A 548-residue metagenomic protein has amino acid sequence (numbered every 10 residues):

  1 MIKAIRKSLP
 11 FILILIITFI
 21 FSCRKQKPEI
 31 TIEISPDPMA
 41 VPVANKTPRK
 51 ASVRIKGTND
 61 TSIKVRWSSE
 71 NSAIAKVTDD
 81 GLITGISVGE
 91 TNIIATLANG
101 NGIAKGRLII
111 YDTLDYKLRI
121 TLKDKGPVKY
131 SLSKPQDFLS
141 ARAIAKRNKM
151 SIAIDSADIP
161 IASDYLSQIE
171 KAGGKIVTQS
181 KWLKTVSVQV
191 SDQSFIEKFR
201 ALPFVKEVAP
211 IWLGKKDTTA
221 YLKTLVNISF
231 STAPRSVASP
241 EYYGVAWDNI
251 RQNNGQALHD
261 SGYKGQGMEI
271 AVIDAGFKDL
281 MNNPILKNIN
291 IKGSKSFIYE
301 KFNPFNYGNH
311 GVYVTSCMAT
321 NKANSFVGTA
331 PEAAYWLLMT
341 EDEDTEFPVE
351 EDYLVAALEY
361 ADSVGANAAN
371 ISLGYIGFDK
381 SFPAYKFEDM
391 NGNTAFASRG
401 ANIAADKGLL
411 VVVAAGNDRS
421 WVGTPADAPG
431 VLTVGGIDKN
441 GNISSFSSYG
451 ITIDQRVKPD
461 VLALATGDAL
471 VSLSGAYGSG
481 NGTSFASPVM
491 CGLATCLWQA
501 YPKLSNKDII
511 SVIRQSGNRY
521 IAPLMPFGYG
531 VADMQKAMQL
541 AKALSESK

Functional and structural regions predicted by a protein language model:
M1-T31, T113: Bacterial Sec-dependent N-terminal signal peptides
R24-D112: Extracytoplasmic soluble-region selector
T113-K175, Q193-T218: Primarily auto-inhibitory N-terminal propeptides
L166-I250, Q256-H259: Autoinhibitory propeptides
A246, Q256-K295, E300-E350, V364-N367 (+6 more regions): Subtilisin-like serine protease catalytic core
W247, V364-I371, Q499-K548: C-terminal subdomain of the subtilisin-like protease fold in secreted/lumenal serine endopeptidases
H259, N321-N324, T340-P429, L473-S487 (+2 more regions): Substrate-binding/access-modulating region of protease and related hydrolase catalytic domains
D274, A426-Q499, K503, M538-Q539: Extracellular S/T/G-rich loop segment that most often corresponds to the catalytic His/Ser-adjacent loop
